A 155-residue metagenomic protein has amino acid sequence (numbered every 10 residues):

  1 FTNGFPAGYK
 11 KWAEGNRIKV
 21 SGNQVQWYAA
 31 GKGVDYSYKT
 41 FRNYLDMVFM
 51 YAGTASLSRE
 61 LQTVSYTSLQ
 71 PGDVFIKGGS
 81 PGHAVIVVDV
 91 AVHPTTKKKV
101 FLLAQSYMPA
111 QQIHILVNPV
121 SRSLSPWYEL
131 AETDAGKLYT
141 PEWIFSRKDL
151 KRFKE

Functional and structural regions predicted by a protein language model:
F1-Q70, I76-A84, V88-D89, K99-M108: Acidic/His-rich structured neighborhood in mature extracellular/periplasmic domains
P94-T95: Short glycine/serine/proline-enriched coil/turn segments at secondary-structure junctions
V100-E155: Low-complexity, Gly/Ser/Thr/Pro-rich intrinsically disordered linker/tail segments
